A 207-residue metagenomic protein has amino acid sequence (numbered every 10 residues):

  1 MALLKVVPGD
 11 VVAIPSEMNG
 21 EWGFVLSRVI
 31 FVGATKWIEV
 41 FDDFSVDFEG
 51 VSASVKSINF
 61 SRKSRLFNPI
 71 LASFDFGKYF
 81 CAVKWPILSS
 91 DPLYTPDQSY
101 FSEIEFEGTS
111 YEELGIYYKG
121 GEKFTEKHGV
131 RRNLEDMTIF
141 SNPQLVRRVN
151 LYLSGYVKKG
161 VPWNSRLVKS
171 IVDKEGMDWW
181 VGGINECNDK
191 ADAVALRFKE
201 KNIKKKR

Functional and structural regions predicted by a protein language model:
M1-N59: Short N-terminal edge-element motif at the start of the domain
M1-P8, K199-R207: Eukaryotic chromatin- and chromosome-associated nuclear factors, especially histone mark writers/erasers/readers
D42-S45, N59, L66, A193 (+1 more regions): Intrinsically disordered, low-complexity segments enriched in glycine/proline and serine/threonine
F48-K190: Intrinsically disordered, low-complexity, charged/polar segments
